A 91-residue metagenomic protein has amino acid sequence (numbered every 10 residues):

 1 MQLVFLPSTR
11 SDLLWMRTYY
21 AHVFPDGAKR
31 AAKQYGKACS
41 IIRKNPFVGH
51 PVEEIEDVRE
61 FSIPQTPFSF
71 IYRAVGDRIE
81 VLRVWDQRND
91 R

Functional and structural regions predicted by a protein language model:
M1-Q2, R91: Absolute protein N-terminus
Q2-R59, V75-R78: Basic, Lys/Arg-enriched alpha-helical interface segments
I55, Q65-T66: Structural motif corresponding to alpha-helix initiation and N-cap regions
T66-R91: Enriched for short, Lys/Arg-rich terminal
